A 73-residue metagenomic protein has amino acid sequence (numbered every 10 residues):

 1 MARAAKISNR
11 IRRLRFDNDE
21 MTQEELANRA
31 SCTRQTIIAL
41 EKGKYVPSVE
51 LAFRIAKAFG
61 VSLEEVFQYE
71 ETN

Functional and structural regions predicted by a protein language model:
M1, K57, F67-N73: Short, charged recognition helix plus adjacent turn of helix-turn-helix-like nucleic-acid-binding domains
M1-D19: A short, Lys/Arg-rich alpha-helix, primarily the initiator
N9, E20-M21, P47-E50: Residue-level signal for the short linker/turn that defines the boundary of a DNA-recognition helix
R12, I38-A39, F67: Key DNA-contacting residues within the recognition helix of helix-turn-helix
R12-R13, E24, E64: Residues within the helices of the helix-turn-helix
R15, A27, A56: The alpha-helix within a helix-turn-helix
E20-A39: Short alpha-helical DNA-recognition segment
E50-E65: DNA major-groove recognition helix of helix-turn-helix/homeodomain DNA-binding modules
